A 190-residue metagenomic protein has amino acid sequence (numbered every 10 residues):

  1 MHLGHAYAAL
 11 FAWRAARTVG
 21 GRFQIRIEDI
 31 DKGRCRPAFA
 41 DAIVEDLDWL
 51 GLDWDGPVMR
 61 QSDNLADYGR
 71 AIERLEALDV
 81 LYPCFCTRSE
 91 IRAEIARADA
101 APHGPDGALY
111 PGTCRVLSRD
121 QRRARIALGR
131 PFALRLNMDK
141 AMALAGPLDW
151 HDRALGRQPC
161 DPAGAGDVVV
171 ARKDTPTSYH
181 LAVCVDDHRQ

Functional and structural regions predicted by a protein language model:
M1-P102, H188: N-terminal Rossmann-like or analogous alpha/beta NTP/dinucleotide-binding catalytic cores that position adenine
S89-Q190: Active-site cores that bind ATP or allylic diphosphates and position pyrophosphate for catalysis
